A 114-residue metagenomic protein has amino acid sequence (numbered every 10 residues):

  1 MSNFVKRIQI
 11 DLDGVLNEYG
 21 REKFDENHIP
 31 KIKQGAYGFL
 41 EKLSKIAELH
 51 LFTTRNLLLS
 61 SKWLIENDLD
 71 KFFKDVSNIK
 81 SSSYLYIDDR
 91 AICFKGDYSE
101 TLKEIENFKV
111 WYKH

Functional and structural regions predicted by a protein language model:
M1-H114: HAD-like aspartate-dependent phosphatase fold
